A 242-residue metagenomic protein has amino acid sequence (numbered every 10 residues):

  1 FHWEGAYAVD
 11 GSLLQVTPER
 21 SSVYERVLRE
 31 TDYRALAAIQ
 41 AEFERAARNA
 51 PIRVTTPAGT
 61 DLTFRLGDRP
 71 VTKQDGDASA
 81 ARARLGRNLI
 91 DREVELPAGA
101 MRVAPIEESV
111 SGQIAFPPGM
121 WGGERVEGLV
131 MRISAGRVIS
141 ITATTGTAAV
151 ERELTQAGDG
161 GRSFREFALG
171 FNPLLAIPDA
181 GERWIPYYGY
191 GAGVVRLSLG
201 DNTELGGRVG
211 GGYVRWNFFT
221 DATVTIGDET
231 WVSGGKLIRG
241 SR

Functional and structural regions predicted by a protein language model:
F1-S111, R239-R242: Active-site bordering "gate/hinge" segments that shape substrate access to catalytic or cofactor-binding pockets
G5, G59, R69-V71, G119-W121 (+6 more regions): Short, glycine-/Ser/Thr-/acidic-enriched flexible segments
A38-Q40, R48-A50, A98-M101, I114-M120 (+3 more regions): Glycine-rich, charged/polar anion/phosphate-binding loops that engage phosphate groups from diverse ligands
R45-A50, R125-E127, W216-T223: A short, compositionally biased
I106-R152: Long, well-ordered mid-to-C-terminal structural blocks that present hydrophobic/aromatic surfaces
E107-E108, G123-R125, R132-I133, G158-R162 (+2 more regions): A structural signal for short secondary-structure junctions
S111, S140-G207: Dual-mode signal for accessory low-complexity, basic/Gly-rich regions
A180-S241: Internal helix-turn-beta structural module
